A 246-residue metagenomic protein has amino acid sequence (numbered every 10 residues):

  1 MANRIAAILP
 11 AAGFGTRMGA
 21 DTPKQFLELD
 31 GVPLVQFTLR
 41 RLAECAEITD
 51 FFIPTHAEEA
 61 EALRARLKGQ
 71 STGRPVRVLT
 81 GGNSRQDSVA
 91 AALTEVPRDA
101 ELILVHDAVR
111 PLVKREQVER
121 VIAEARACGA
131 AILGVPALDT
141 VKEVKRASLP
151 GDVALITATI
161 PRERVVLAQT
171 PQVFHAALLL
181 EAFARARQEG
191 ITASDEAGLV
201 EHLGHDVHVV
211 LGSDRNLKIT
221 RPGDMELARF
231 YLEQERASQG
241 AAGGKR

Functional and structural regions predicted by a protein language model:
M1-I8, A12, R40, E44 (+3 more regions): SAM-dependent methyltransferases
A2-A60, V76: N-terminal glycine-rich phosphate-binding loop and ensuing alpha1 helix
L9, V35, A92, H106-D107 (+3 more regions): Residue-level signal for inorganic ion chemistry
L39-A43, L67, V96: Hydrophobic C-terminal alpha-helix "anchor/cap" residues
E61-R66: Acidic helix N-cap motif at the loop->helix transition within catalytic regions of sugar-transfer enzymes
S71-N83: Conserved donor nucleotide-binding strand/loop of the catalytic core
D87-L102: Active-site nucleotide-sugar/metal-binding loop of Leloir-type enzymes
L112-V210, K245-R246: Conserved core of the sugar-phosphate nucleotidyltransferase
